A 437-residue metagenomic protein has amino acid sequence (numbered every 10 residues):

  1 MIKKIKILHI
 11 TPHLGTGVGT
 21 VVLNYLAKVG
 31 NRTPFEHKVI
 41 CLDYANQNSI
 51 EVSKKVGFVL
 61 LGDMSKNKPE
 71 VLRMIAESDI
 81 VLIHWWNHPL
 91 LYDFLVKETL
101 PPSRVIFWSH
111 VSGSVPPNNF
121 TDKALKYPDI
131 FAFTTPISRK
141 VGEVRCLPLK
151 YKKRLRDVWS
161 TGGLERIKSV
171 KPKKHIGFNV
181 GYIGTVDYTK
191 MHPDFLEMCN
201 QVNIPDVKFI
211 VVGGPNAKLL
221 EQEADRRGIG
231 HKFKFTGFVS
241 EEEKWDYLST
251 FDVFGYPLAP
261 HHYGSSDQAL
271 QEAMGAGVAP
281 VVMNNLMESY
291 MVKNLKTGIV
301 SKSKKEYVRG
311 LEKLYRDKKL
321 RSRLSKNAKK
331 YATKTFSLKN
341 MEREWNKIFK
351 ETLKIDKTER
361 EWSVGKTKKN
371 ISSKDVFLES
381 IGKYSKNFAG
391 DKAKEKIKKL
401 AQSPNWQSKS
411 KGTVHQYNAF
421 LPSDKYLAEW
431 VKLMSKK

Functional and structural regions predicted by a protein language model:
L8-I10, R166, P172-K190, L196-C199 (+1 more regions): Conserved donor-binding/catalytic core segment of Leloir-type glycosyltransferases
V39-N46, K208-E221: Glycosyltransferase donor-sugar binding loop
C41, M274-G275, A279-V282: Short hydrophobic beta-strand element within catalytic cores of glycosyltransferases and related nucleotide-activated
K55-V59, E221-E242: Nucleotide-activated donor-binding/catalytic signature segment of Leloir-type glycosyltransferases, i.e., the conserved
P116-D122, K126-L155, L164-R166: A short, active-site helix/loop in glycosyltransferases that binds the activated sugar's phosphate group
Y256-Q271, M283-Y290: Nucleotide-sugar-dependent
N294-K305, K313-K318: Conserved acidic donor-binding segment of nucleotide-sugar-dependent glycosyltransferases
K334, K339-K437: C-terminal amphipathic helix plus adjacent low-complexity, charged tail appended to glycosyltransferase catalytic
